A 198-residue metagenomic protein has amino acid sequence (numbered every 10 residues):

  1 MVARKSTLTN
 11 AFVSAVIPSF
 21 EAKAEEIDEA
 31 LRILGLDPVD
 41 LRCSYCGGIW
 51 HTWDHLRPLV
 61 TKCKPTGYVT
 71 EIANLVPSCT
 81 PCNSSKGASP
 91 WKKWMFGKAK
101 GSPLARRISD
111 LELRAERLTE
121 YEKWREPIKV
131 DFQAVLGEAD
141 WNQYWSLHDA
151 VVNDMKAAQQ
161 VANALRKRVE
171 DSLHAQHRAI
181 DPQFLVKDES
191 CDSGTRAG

Functional and structural regions predicted by a protein language model:
M1-E26, W50, Y144-G198: A boundary/linker detector
M1-R42, C63-K64, D110-P127, D131: Short, charged surface segments at domain edges that flank catalytic/cofactor-binding sites
T7, D40-S44, V76-S78, E138 (+1 more regions): Short, well-ordered helical secondary-structure segments
G35-P38, T61, A99, K129 (+6 more regions): Glycine-centered secondary-structure boundary/capping sites
R42-L104: Histidine-centered nuclease catalytic patch
L59, V69, M95-K98, R107-D110 (+3 more regions): Generic preference for flexible, low-structure residues
N83-Q160: Domain-exit/linker segments immediately C-terminal to small folded modules
